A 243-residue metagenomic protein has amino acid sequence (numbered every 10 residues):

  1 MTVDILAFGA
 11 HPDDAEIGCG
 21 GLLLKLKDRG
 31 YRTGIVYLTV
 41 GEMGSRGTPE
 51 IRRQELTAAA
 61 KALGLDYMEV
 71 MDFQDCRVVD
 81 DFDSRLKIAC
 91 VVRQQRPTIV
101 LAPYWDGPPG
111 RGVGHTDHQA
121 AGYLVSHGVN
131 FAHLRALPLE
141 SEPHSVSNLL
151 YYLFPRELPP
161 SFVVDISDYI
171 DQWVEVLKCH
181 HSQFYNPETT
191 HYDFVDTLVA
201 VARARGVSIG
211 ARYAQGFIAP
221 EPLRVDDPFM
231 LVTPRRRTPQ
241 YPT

Functional and structural regions predicted by a protein language model:
M1-L6, F82-T243: Metal-dependent de-N-acetylase/amidase catalytic core
M1-R96, M230-R237: Active-site rim/loop-helix segments in enzyme catalytic domains that contact anionic ligands
